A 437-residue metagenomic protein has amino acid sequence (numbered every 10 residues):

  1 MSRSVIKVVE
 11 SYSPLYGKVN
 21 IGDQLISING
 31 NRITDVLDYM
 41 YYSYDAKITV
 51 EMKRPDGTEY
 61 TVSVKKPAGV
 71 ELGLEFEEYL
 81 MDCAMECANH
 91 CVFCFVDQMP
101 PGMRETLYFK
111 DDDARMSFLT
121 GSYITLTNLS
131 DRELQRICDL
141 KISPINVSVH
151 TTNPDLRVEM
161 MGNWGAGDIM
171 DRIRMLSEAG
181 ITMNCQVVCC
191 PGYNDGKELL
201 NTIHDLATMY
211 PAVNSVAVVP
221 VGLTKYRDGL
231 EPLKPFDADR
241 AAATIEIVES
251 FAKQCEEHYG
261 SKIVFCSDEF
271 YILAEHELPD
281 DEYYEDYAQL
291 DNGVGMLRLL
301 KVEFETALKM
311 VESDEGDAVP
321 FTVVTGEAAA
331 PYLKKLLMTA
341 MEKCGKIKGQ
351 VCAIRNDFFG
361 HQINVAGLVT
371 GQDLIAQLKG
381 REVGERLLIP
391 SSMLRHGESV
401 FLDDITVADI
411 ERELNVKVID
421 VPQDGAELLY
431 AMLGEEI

Functional and structural regions predicted by a protein language model:
M1-S27, N31-I33: PDZ/PDZ-like domain segments forming the peptide/carboxylate-binding groove, activating on the N-terminal beta-strands
V5, E275-I437: Radical SAM enzyme core and accessory elements
I21, G180-C185, D317-F321: Short, surface-exposed connector motifs at secondary-structure boundaries
V36-Y42, V50, F359-L368: N-terminal beta-loop-helix "entrance" segment that forms/cooperates in small-molecule cofactor or anionic ligand
M40-F76: PDZ-domain C-terminal substructure recognizer with occasional recognition of PDZ-binding tails
E59, K66-A212, G222-F251: Conserved Radical SAM active-site core
P144-N146, T182-N184, S215-A217, I263-F265 (+1 more regions): Structural preference for beta-strand elements that scaffold enzyme active sites
Y193, V213-D239, H258-D281, N356-H361 (+1 more regions): Flexible glycine/acidic-rich beta-alpha junction loops that bind and position SAM and/or redox cofactors in anaerobic
